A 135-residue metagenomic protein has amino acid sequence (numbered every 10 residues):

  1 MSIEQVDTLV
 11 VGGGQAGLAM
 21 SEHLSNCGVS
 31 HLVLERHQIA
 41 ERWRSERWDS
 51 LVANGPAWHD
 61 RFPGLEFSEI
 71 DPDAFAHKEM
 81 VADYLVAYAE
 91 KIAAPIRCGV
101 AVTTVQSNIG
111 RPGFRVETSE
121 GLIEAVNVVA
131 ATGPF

Functional and structural regions predicted by a protein language model:
S2-I3, L122: Short, flexible hinge/linker loops that cap or flank conserved catalytic cores
I3-V33: N-terminal Rossmann-like FAD-binding beta1-loop-alpha1 element of flavoenzymes
L9-V11, V116, L122-F135: Short hydrophobic core segments
A16, Q38-I39, F135: Conserved Rossmann-like nucleotide-cofactor binding loop
S30, L34, E41-A82: Glycine-rich active-site loop/strand segments that organize a redox cofactor
E79-I96, V100-V102: Helical element adjacent to the flavin cofactor pocket in flavoenzyme catalytic cores
I96-V100, T118, T132: Short loop/edge segments at beta-strand edges and connector loops that shape dinucleotide/nucleotide cofactor-binding
C98-G113: A conserved short coil-to-beta-strand element within the FAD-binding core of flavoproteins
